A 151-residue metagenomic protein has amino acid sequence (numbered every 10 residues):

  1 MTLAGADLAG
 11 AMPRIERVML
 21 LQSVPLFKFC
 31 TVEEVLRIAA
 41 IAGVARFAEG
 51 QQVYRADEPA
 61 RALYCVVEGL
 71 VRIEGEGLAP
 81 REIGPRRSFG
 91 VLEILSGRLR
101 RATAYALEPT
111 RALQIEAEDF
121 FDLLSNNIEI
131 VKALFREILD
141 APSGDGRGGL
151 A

Functional and structural regions predicted by a protein language model:
M1-A151: Cytosolic regulatory regions built on CNB/CRP/Popeye-like sensor folds
